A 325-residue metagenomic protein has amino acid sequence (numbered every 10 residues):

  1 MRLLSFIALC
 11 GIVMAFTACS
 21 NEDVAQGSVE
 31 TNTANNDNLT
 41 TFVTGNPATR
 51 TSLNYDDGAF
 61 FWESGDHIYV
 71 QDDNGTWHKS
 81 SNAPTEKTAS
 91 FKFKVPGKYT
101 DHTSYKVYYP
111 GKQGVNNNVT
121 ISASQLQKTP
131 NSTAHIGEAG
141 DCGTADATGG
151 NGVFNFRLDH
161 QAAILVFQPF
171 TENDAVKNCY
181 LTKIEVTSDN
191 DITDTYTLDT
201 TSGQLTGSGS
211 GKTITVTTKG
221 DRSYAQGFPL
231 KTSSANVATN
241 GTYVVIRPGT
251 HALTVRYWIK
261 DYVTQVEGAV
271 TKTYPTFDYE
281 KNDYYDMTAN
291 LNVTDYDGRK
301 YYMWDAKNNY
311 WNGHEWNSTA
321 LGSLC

Functional and structural regions predicted by a protein language model:
R2-C325: Sec-type signal peptide cleavage vicinity
